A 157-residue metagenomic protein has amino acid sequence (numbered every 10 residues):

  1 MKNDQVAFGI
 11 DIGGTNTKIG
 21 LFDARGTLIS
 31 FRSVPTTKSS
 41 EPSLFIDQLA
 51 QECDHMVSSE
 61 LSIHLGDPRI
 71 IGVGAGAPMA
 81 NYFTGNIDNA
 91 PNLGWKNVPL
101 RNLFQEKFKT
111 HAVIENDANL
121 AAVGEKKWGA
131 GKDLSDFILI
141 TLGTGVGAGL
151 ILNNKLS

Functional and structural regions predicted by a protein language model:
K2, S62-I70: Short helix-terminating capping/connector loops at secondary-structure junctions
K2-Q51, H55, N86-D88, L156: Short glycine-rich, Thr/Ser-proximal phosphate-binding strand/loop in the N-terminal lobe of ATP-dependent enzymes
N3-Q5, K109-T110, D133-F137, V146 (+1 more regions): Short coil/turn connectors at secondary-structure junctions
A7-D11, I70-G74, F137-T141, G147-G149: Short glycine-aspartate micro-motif
T17-L21, M79, V146-I151, K155: Short beta-strand scaffold segments in enzyme catalytic cores
D23, V34, E60-L61, K132-L139 (+1 more regions): Bacterial carbohydrate/catabolite-sensing allosteric modules
T37, P42-A50, D54, S58 (+2 more regions): Glycine-rich phosphate-binding loop and adjoining helix at the ATP-binding site of ATP-dependent phosphoryl-transfer
